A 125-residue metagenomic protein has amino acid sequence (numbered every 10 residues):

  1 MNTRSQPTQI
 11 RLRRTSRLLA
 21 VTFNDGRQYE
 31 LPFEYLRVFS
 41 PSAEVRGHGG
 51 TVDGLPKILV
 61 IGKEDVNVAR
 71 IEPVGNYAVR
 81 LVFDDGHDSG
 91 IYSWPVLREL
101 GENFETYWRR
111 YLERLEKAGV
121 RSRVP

Functional and structural regions predicted by a protein language model:
M1-P125: Motif-centric detector for short Cys/His coordination patterns
